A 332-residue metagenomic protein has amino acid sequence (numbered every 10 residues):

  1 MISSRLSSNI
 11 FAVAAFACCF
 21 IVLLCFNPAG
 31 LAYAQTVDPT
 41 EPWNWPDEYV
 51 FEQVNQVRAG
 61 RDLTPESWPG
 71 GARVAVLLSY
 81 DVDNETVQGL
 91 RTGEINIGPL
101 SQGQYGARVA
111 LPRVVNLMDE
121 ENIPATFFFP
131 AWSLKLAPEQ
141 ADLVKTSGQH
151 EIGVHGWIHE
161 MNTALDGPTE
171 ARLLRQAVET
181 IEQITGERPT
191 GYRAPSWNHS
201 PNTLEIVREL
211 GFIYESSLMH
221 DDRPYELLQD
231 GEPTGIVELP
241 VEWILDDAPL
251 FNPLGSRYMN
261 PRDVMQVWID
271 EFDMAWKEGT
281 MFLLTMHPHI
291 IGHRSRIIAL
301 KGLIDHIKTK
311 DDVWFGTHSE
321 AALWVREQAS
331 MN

Functional and structural regions predicted by a protein language model:
M1-I10: N-terminal secretory signal peptides that target proteins for export/translocation
S7-S8, C19, C25, G153 (+2 more regions): Intrinsically disordered, low-complexity peptide-like regions
V13-A29: Bacterial N-terminal signal peptides
A32-A34: Boundary at the C-terminal end of the N-terminal hydrophobic targeting segment
V37-G191, S196-L239, R262-L284, G292-N332: Catalytic alpha-helical scaffold of carbohydrate-active enzymes acting on polysaccharides/glycoconjugates
P240-D270: A conserved mid-domain beta-alpha-beta active-site/ligand-binding segment of alpha/beta enzyme cores
H289: Substrate-binding clefts and catalytic carboxylate motifs of secreted carbohydrate-active enzymes
